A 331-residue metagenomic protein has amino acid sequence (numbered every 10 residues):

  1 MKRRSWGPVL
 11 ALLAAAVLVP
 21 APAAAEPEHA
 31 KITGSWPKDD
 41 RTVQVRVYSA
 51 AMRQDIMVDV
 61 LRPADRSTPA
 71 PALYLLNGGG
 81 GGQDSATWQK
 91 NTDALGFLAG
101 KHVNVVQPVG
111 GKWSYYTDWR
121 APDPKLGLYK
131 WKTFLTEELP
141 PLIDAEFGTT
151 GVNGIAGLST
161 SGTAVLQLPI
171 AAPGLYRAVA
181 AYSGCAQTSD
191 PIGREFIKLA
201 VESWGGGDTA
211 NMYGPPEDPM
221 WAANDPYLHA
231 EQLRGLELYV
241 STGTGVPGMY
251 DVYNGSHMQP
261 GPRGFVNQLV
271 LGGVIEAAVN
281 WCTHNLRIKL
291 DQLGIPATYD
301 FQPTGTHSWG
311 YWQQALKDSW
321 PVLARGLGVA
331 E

Functional and structural regions predicted by a protein language model:
M1-E26: Secretory targeting and sorting signals
P8, A23-E331: Non-catalytic cap/lid and distal C-terminal segments of serine-dependent acyl enzymes
